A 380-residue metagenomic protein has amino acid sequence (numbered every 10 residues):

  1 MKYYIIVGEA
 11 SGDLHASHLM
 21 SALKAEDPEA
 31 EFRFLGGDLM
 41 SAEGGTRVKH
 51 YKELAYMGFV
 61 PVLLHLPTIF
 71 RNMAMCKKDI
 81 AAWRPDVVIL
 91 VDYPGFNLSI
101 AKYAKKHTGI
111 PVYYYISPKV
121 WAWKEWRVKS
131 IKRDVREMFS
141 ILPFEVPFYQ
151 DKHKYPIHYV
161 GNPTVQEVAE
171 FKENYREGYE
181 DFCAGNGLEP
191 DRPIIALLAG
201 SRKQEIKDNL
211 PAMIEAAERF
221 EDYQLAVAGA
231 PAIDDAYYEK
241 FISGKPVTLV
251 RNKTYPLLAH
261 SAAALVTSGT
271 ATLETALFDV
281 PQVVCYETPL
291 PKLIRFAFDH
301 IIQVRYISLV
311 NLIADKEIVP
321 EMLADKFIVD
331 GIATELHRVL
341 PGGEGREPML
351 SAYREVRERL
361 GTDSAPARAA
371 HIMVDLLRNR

Functional and structural regions predicted by a protein language model:
M1-R380: Nucleotide-activated sugar donor-binding and catalytic core shared by glycosyltransferases and related lipid-linked
